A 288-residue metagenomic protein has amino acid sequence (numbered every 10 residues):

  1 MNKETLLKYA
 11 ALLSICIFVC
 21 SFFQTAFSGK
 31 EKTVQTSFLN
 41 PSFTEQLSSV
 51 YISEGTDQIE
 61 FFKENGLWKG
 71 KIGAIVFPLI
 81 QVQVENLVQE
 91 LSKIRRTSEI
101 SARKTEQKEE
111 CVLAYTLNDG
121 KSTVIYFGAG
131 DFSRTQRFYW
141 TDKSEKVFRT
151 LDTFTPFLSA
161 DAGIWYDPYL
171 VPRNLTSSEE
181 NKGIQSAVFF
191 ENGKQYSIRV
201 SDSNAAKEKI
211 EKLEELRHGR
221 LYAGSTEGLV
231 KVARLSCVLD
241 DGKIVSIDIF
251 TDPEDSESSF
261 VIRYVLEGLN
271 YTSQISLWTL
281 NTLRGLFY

Functional and structural regions predicted by a protein language model:
M1-Y288: Secondary-structure "cap/kink" motif recognition
